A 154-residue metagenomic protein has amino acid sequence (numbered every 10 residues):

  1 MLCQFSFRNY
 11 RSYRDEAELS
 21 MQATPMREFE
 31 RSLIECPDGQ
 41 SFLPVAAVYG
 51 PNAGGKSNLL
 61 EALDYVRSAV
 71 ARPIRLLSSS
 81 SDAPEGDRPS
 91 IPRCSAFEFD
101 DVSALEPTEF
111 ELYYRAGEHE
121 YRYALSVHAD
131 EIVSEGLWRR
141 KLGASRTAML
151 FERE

Functional and structural regions predicted by a protein language model:
M1-E154: P-loop NTPase switch/coupling surface
